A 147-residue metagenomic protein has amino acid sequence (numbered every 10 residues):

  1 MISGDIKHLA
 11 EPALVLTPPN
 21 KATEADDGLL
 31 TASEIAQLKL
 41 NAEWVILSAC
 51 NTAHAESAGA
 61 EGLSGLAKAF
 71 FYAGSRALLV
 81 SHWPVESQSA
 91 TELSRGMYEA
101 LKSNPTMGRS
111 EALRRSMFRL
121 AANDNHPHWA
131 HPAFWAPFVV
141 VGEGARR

Functional and structural regions predicted by a protein language model:
M1-R147: Catalytic cores of enzymes
